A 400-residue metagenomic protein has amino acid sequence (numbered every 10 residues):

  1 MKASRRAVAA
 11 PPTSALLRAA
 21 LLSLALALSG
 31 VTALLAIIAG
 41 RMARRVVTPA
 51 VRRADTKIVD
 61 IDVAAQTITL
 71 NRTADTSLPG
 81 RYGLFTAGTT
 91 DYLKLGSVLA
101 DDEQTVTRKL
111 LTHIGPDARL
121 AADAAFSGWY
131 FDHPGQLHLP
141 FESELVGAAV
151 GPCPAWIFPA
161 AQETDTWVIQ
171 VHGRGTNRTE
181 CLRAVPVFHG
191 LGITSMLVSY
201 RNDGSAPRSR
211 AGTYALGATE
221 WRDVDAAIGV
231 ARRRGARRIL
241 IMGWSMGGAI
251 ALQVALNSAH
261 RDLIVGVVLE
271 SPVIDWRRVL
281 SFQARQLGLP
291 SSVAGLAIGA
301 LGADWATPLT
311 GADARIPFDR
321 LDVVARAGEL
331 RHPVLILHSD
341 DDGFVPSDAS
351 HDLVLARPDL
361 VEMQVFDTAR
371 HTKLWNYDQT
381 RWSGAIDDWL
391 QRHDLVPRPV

Functional and structural regions predicted by a protein language model:
K2-A118: N-terminal membrane-anchoring alpha-helices
H113-A160: N-terminal cap/lid segment of alpha/beta-hydrolase-fold proteins
A149-R201, S205-P207: Short, surface-exposed "cap/lid" segments of acyl-processing enzymes
T213-R234, L240: Alpha/beta-hydrolase active-site loop
L256-P317: Hydrolase active-site cap/lid region
E329-R331, I336-H338, D342: Short beta-strand/loop motif that positions the catalytic acidic residue of the alpha/beta-hydrolase fold
H332, P346-L355: Short alpha-helix in the alpha/beta-hydrolase fold that links the catalytic acid
A369-S383: Catalytic histidine-centered segment of alpha/beta-hydrolase-like enzymes
